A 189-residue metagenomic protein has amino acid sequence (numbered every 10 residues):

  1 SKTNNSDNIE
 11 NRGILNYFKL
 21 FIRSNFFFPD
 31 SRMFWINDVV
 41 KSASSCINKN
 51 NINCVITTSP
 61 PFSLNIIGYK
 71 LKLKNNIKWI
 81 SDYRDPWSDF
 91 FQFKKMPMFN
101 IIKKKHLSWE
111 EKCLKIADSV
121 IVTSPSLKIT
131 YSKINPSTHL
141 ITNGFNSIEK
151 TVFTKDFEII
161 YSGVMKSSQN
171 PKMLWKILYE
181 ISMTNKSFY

Functional and structural regions predicted by a protein language model:
S1-N37, C46: A conserved catalytic-core segment of Leloir-type glycosyltransferases
S24-V40, V55-N75, S81-D89: An aromatic- and histidine-rich active-site surface loop
C46-I52: Glycine-rich phosphate-binding loop signature in dinucleotide/nucleotide-binding domains
N53-C54, F62, K155-I159: Charged active-site motifs of nucleotide-sugar-dependent glycosyltransferases
C54, D118-S119, S137: Well-ordered beta-strand positions
S63-I66, K70-L73, W87-S88, N100-V120: Membrane-proximal helix-turn-helix segments that form the acceptor-binding/catalytic region of lipid-linked
T123-S126, I141-G144, F153: Carbohydrate-associated surface elements
N146-Y189: Conserved catalytic-core segment of nucleotide-activated headgroup transferases in glycan assembly
